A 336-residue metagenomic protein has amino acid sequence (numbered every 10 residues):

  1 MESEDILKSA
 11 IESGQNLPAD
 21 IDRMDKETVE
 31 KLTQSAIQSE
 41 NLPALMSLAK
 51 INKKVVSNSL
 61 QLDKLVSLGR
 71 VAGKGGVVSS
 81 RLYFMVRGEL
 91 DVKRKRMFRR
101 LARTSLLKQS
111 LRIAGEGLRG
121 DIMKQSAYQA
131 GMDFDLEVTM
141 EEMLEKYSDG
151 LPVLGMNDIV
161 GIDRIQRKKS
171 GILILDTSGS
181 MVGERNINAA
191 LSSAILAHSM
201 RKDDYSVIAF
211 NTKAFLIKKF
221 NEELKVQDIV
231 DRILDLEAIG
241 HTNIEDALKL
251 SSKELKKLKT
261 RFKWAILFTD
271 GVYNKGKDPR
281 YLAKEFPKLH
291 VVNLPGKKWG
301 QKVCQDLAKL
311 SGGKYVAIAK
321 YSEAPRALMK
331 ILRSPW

Functional and structural regions predicted by a protein language model:
D5, E12-K168, A327-L332: Acidic/polar low-complexity segments with low predicted structural confidence
K124-Q125, T177-V182, L236-G240: A short glycine/serine-rich beta->alpha loop
M143-K146, S199, E254-L258, L310 (+2 more regions): Conserved, well-folded catalytic cores of nucleic-acid-processing and energy-transducing macromolecular machines
I165-E222, E245-L248, R261-F268: Von Willebrand factor
H198-K202, K257, K284-P287: Arginine/glycine-rich "motif VI" loop of SF2 helicases in the C-terminal RecA-like domain
F215-L216, N221, Q227-W264, Y273-K275 (+1 more regions): Von Willebrand factor
E223-Q227, L307-L310, R333-W336: Short, hinge-like loop/turn segments at secondary-structure boundaries
G271-S311, V316-A319, A327-M329: VWA/integrin I-like adhesion module and closely mimicked acidic/polar interface patches used
